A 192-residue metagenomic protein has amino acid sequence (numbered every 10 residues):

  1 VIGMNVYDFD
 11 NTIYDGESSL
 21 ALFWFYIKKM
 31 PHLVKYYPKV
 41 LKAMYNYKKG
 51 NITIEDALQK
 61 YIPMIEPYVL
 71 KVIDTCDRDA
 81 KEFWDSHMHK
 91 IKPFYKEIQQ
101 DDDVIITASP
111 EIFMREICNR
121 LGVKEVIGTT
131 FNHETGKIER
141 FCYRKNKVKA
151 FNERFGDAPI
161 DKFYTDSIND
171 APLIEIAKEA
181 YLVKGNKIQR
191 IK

Functional and structural regions predicted by a protein language model:
V1-N51: Active-site neighborhood of HAD-like aspartate-dependent phosphohydrolases
I2-M4, D79, F83-K192: C-terminal cap/substrate-recognition subdomain and adjoining C-terminal extension of metal-dependent phosphatase-like
D10, Y14, K49, T53 (+4 more regions): A general boundary/transition motif marking the beginning of the first structured unit of a protein
I13-D15, L33, I65-Y68, W84-M88 (+1 more regions): Short hydrophobic/aromatic-rich motifs at helix boundaries and adjacent loops
D15-S19, I54, T107, R144: Generic structural signal for well-ordered secondary structure
A43-L70, C118-L121, E125-V126: Short, compositionally biased "basic patch" segments
E55-P93: Metal-dependent phosphoesterase signature
